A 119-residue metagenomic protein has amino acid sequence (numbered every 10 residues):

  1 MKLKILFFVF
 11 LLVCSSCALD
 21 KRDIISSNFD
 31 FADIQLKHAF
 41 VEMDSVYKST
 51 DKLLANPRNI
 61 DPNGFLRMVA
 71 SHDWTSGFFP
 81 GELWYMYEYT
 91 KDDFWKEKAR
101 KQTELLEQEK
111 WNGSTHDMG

Functional and structural regions predicted by a protein language model:
M1-I24: Bacterial Sec-dependent N-terminal signal peptides
V9, M43, E88-K91: Amphipathic, positively biased hydrophobic alpha-helical segments used for protein targeting and membrane insertion
L11-L12, D33, D51, E82-L83 (+1 more regions): Generic alpha-helical secondary structure signal
L19-G77, D93-F94, R100: Low-complexity, Ser/Thr/Pro/Gly-enriched N-terminal "stalk/linker" regions
V69, Y89, W111-T115: Short gly/ser-rich anion-binding loops that grip negatively charged ligand groups
F78-D92, Q108-E109: Well-ordered alpha-helical scaffold segments within catalytic/enzyme domains
W95-G119: Blade-loop segments of beta-propeller domains
